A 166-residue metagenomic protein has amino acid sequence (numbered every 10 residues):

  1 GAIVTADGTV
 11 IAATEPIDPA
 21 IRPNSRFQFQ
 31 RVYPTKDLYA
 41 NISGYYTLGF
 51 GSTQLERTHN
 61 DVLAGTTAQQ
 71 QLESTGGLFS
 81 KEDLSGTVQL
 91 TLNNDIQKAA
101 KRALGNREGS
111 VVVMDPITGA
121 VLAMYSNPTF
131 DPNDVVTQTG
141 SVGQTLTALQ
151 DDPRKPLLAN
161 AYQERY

Functional and structural regions predicted by a protein language model:
G1-S110, M124-R165: Extracytoplasmic/periplasmic proteins that interact with beta-lactams or build/remodel peptidoglycan
S110-P116: Surface-exposed patches in mature extracellular/periplasmic domains of secreted proteins
